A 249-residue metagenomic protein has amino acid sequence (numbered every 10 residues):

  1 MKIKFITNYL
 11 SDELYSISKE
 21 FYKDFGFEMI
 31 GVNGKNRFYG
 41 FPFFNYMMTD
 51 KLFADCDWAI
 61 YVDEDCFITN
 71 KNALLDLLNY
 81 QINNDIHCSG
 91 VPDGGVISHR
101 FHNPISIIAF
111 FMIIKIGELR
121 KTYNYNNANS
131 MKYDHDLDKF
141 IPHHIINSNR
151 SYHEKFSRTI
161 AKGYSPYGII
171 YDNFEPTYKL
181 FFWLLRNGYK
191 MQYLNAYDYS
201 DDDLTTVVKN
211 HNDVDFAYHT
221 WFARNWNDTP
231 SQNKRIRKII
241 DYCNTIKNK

Functional and structural regions predicted by a protein language model:
M1-C56: N-terminal anchoring/stem segment of glycosyltransferases
L10-L14, C66-T69, E118-K121: Short acidic, S/G/P-rich loop/turn micro-motifs used as interaction or catalytic elements
S11, P92-V96, Y197-S200: Short beta-alpha junction loops
G40, T69-N72: Active-site-adjacent loop/helix micro-motif of nuclease/hydrolase catalytic cores
C56, N83-H87, Y189: Short, high-confidence coil segments that cap the C-terminus of an alpha-helix and link into the following beta-strand
C56-F67: Short beta-strand-to-loop acidic/aromatic patch adjacent to the donor-nucleotide binding site
K71-Y178, F182: Conserved catalytic core of nucleotide-sugar-dependent glycosyltransferases
F140-K249: C-terminal catalytic/acceptor-binding lobe
